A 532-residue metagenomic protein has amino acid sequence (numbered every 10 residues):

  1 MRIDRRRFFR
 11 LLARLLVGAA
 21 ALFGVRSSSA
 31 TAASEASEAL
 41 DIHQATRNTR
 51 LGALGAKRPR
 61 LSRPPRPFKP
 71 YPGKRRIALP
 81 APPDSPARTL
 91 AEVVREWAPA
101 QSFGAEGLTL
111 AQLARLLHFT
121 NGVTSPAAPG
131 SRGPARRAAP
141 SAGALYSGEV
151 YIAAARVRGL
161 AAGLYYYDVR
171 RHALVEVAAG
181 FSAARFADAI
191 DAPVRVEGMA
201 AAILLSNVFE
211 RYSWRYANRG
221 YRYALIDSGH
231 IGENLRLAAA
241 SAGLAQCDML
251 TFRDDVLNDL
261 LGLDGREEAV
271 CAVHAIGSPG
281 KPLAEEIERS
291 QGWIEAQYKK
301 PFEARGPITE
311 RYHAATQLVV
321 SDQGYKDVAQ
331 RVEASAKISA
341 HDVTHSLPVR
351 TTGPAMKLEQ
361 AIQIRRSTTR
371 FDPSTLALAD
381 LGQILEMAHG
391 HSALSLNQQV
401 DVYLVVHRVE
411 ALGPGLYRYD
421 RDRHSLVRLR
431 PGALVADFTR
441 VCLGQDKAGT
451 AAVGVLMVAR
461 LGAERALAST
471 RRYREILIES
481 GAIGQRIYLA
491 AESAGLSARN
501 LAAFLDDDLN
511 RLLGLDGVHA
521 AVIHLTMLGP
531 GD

Functional and structural regions predicted by a protein language model:
R2-N234, A238-S480, A494-D532: N-terminal accessory segments that position/regulate proteins before the catalytic core
I483: Gly/Thr-rich phosphate-binding loop signature of adenosyl cofactor/nucleotide-binding cores
